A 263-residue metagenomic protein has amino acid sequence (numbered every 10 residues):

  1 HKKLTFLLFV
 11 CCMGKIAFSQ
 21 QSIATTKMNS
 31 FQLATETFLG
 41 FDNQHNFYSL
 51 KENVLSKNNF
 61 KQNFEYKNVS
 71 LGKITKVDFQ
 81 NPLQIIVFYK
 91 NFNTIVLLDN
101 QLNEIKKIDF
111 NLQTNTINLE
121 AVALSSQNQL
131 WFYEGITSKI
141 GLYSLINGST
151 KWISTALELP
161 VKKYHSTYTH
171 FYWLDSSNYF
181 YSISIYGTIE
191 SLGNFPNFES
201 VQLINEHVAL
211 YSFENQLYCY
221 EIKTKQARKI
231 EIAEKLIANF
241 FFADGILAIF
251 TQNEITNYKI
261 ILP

Functional and structural regions predicted by a protein language model:
H1-T26, L262: Bacterial Sec-dependent N-terminal signal peptides
Q21-Q84, K90: Start-of-domain marker
T25-F31, K61-N68, E104-L112, G148-T155 (+2 more regions): A short beta-strand motif characteristic of beta-propeller blades
A34-G40, L71-D78, T116-V122, E158-T167 (+2 more regions): Repeated scaffold domains used in trafficking and secretory/extracellular systems, primarily beta-propellers
F38-L50, L83-Y89, N128-E134, Y168-D175 (+3 more regions): Short beta-strand elements that form the blades of beta-propeller/WD-repeat-like and other beta-sheet-rich scaffold
V54-S56, N93-L97, T137-L142, N178-S184 (+2 more regions): Structural motif
N58-K61, D99-N103, S144-N147, S184-G187 (+2 more regions): Short loop/turn segments that connect beta-strands within beta-propeller blades
N239-P263: Blade-level signature of beta-propeller repeat domains, shared across WD40, Kelch, NHL, RCC1 and BNR/Asp-box propellers
